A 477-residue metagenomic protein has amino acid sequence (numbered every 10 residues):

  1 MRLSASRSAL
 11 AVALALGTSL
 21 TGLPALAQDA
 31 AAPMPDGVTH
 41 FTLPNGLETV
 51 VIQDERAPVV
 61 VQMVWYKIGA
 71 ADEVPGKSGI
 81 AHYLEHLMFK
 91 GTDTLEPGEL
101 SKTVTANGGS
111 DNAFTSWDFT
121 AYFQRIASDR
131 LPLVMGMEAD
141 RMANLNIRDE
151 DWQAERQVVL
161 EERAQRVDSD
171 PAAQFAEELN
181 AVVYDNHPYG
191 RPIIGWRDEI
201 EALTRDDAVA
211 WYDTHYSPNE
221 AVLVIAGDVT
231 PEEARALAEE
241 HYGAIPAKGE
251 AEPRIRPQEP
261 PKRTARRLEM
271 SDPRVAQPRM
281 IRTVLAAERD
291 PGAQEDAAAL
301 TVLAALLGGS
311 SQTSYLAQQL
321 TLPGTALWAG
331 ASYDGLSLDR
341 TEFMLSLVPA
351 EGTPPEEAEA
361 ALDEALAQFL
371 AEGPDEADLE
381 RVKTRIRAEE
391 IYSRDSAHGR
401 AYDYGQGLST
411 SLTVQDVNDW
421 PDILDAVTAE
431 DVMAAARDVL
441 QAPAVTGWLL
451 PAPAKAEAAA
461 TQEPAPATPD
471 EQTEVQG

Functional and structural regions predicted by a protein language model:
M1-A5: N-terminal secretory signal peptides that target proteins for export/translocation
A9-G22: Bacterial N-terminal signal peptides
T18, A31-P58: N- or domain-start disorder-to-order transition segments that initiate the globular core
A25-D29: Boundary at the C-terminal end of the N-terminal hydrophobic targeting segment
I52, A57-P75, G79-A81, P97-M142 (+6 more regions): M16 family metallopeptidases and their MPP-like homologs
I80-M88, L303: Active-site His/Glu-centered metal-binding helix of metallohydrolases
D185, I193, P218, V222-D290 (+3 more regions): An aromatic/glycine/proline-enriched structural segment found at the starts of mature extracellular/organellar domains
